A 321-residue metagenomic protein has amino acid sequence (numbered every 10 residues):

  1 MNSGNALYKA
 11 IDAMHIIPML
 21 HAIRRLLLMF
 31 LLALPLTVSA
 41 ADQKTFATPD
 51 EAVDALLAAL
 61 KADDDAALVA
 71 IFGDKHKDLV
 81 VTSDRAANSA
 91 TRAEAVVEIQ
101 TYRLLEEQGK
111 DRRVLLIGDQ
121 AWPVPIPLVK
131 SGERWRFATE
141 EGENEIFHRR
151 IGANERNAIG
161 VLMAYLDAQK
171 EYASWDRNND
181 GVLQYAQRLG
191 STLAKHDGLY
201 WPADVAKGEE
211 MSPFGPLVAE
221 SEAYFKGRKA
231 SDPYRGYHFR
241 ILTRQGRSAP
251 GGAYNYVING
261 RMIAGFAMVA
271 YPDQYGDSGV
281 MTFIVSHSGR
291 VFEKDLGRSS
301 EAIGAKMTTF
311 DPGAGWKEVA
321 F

Functional and structural regions predicted by a protein language model:
G4-L27: Bacterial N-terminal signal peptides that target proteins for export
R25-T37: Bacterial N-terminal signal peptides
A40-A62, E141-D167, E171: Short, low-complexity N-terminal intrinsically disordered segments enriched in polar/charged residues
D64-H76, V182-A186: Short, well-ordered alpha-helical segments enriched in acidic and aromatic residues
H76-V124, R228-R235, R240, R244-S248 (+1 more regions): Surface-exposed, charged secondary-structure patches
R112-R156, G160, R290-K294: Short beta-strand edge/turn micro-motifs at domain boundaries
Y172-D277: Flexible, glycine-rich surface segments
A264-F321: C-terminal soluble interaction/assembly domains
